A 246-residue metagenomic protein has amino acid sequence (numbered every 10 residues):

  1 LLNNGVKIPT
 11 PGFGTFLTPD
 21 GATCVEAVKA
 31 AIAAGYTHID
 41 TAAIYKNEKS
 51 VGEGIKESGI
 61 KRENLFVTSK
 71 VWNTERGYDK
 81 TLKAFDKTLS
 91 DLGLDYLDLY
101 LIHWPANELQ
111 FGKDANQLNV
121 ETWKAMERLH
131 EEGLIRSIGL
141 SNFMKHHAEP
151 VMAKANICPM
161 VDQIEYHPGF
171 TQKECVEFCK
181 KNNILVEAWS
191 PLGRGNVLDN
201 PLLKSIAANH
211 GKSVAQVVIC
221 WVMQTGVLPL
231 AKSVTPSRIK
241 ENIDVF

Functional and structural regions predicted by a protein language model:
L1-L65: N-terminal binding-site loop/beta-alpha segment at the start of enzyme catalytic domains that lines or forms
L2-N3, I32, G52-E63, L89-D95 (+2 more regions): Acidic (Asp/Glu)-rich catalytic clusters
P11-A22, V71-D79, L109-A115: Active-site mouth loops of central-metabolism enzymes
F13, A31, I39, V51 (+11 more regions): Conserved, mostly hydrophobic/aromatic
P19-I32, G77-L92, M144-E149, F170-Q172: Short, acidic/polar
R62-E75, L99-P105, Q163-Y166: A short, structured active-site edge motif that brings together acidic residues
T81-I102, R128-E132, I184: CE4/NodB-like, metal-dependent polysaccharide N-deacetylase domain that modifies extracellular/periplasmic N-acetylated
A106-F246: Beta/alpha (TIM)-barrel catalytic core signal, keyed to glycine-rich beta->alpha loops juxtaposed to Asp/Glu that bind
